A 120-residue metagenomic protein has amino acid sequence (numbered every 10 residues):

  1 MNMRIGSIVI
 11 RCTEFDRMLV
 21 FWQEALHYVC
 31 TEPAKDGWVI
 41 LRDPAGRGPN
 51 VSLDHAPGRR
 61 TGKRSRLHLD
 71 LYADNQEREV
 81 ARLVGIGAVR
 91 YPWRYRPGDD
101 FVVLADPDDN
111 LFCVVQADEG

Functional and structural regions predicted by a protein language model:
M1-R4, G120: Actinobacteria-biased recognition of intrinsically disordered, low-complexity terminal regions
N2-M3, V9-P49, E79-A81, G85 (+2 more regions): Core segments of cupin and vicinal oxygen chelate
I5, R64-H68: Eukaryotic phosphotyrosine signaling hubs
V9-R11, D70-D74: Short hydrophobic/aromatic beta-strand micro-patches that form the beta-sheet surface supporting nucleotide- or nucleic
Y28-R64, L111-D118: Conserved short beta-strand elements that form part of the metal-binding/catalytic scaffold of enzyme active sites
V89, N110: Conserved Rossmann-like nucleotide-cofactor binding loop
G98, D118-G120: A short acidic/small-residue loop/turn micro-motif
A105-D106: Short, acidic, Ser/Thr-enriched surface-loop or helix-capping motifs
